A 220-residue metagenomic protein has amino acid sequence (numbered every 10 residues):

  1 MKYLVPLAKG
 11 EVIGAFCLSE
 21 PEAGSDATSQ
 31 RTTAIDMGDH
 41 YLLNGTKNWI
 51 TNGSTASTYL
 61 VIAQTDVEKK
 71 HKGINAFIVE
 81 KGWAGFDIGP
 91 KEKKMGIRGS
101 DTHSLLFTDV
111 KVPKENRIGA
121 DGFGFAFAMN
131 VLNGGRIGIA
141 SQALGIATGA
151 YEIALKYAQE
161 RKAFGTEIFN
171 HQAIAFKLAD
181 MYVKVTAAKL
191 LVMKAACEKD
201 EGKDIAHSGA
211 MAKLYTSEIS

Functional and structural regions predicted by a protein language model:
G10, G24-A27, D36-Y41, S104-L106 (+1 more regions): Alpha-helical interface subdomain recognition
G10-L18, I62: A short, Trp-centered hydrophobic/proline-enriched beta-strand micro-motif
S29, A84-P113: Flexible, small-/acidic-enriched active-site or ligand-binding loops
R31-T33: Short, surface-exposed charged micro-motifs
I35, V61-T65, I78-E80, L106-T108 (+1 more regions): Short beta-strand-to-turn element immediately C-terminal to the catalytic PLP-Schiff-base lysine in fold type I
H40-I88: A short core secondary-structure module
N48-S54, I97, G134-G138: Glycine-rich phosphate/pyrophosphate-binding beta-alpha loops
T108-A126: Long, acidic (Asp/Glu-rich), low-complexity accessory segments flanking structured domains
